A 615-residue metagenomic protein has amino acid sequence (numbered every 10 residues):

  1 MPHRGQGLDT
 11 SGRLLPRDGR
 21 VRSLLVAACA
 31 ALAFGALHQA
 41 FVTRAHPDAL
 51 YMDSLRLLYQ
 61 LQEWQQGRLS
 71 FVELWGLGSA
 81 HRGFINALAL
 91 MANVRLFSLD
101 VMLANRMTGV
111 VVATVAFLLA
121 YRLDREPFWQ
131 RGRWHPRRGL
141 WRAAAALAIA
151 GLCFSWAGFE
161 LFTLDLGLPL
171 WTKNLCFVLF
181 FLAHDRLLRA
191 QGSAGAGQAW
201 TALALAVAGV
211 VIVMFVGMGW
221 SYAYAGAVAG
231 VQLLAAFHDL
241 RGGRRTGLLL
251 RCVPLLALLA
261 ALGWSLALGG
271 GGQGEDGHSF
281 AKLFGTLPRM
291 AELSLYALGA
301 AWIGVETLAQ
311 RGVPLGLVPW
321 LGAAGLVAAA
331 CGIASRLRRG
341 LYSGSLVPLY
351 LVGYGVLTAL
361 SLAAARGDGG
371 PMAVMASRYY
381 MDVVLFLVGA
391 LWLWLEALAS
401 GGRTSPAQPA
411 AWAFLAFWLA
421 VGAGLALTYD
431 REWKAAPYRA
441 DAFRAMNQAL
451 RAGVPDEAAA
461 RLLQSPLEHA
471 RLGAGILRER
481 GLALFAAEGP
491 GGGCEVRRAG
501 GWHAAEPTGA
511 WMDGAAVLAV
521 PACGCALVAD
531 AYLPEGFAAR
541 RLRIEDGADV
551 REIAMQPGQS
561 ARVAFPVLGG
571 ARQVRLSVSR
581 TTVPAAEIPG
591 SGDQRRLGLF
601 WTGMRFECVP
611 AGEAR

Functional and structural regions predicted by a protein language model:
R17, R22-F84, V94-A145, G230-L255 (+7 more regions): Intrinsically disordered, polar/acidic, low-complexity terminal segments
L50-D53, R138-L188, M218-S221, Y354-L395: Membrane-interface micro-motifs in multi-pass membrane enzymes
N93, D124-P127, C153-L164, S265-G274 (+4 more regions): Juxtamembrane "helix-exit" motif on the non-cytosolic side of transmembrane helices
L118, R122, L179-R186, V228-D239 (+2 more regions): Transmembrane alpha-helices and membrane-interface helical segments of multi-pass integral membrane enzymes
A144-L152, V207-G209, L255-G263, L341-R366: Transmembrane alpha-helix segments characteristic of polytopic inner-membrane glycan-assembly/cell-envelope
F177-L205: Membrane-interface transmembrane helices that cradle and orient dolichyl/undecaprenyl
A196-S221, V228: Membrane-interface alpha helices of multi-pass inner-membrane proteins
R478-G524, Y532-F537, T582-R615: Glycan-recognition and processing domains
